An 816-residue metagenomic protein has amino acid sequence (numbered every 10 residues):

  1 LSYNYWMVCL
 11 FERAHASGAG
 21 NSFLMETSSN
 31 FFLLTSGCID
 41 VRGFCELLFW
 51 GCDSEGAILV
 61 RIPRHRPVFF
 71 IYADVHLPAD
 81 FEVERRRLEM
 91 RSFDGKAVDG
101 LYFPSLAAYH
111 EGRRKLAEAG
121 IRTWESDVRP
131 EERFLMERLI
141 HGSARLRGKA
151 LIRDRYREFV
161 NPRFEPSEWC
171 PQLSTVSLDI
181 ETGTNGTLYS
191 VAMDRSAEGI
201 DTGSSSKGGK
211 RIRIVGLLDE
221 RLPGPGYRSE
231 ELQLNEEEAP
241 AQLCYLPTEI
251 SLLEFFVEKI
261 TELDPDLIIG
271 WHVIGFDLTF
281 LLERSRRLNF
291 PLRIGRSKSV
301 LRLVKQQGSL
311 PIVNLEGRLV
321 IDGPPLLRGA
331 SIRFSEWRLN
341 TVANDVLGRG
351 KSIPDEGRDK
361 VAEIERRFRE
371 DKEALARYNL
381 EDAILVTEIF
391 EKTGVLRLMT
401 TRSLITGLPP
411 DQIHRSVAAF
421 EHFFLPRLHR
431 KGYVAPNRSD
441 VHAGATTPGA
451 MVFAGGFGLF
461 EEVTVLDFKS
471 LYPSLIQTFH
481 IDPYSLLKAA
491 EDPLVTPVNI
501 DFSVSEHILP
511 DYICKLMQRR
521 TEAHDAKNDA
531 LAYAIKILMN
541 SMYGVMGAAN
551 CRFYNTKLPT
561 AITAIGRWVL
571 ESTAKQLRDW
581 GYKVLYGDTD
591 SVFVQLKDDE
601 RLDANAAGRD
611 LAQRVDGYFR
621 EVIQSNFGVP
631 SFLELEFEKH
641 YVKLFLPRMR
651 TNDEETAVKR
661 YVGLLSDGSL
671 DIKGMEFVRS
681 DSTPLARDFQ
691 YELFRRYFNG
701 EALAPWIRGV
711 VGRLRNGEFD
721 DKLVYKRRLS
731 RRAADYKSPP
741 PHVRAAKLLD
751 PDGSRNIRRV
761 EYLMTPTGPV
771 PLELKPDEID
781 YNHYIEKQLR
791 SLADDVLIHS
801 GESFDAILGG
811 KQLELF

Functional and structural regions predicted by a protein language model:
L1-P325, G329-R438, A445-T464, F468-L516 (+7 more regions): The two-metal-ion catalytic cores of nucleic-acid processing enzymes
N4, N21, E26, F44-F49 (+9 more regions): DNA-dependent DNA polymerase catalytic subunits
L101, S105, D322, A549 (+2 more regions): Short, hydrophobic beta-strand segments
G275-T279, S591-F593, K643: Short, active-site-adjacent cap segments at secondary-structure transitions
I353-D359, G544-V545, K583-F593: Core alpha/beta catalytic barrel or barrel-like domain that forms the active/cofactor pocket in diverse metabolic
E363-K372, N555, V592-K597: Active-site-proximal beta-alpha loop/turn segments in soluble metabolic enzymes
R519-E522: Catalytic P-loop NTP-binding/switch module of NTPases
S541-G544, A548-N555: Noncatalytic, basic helical substrate-engagement surface that gates or grips nucleic-acid strands
